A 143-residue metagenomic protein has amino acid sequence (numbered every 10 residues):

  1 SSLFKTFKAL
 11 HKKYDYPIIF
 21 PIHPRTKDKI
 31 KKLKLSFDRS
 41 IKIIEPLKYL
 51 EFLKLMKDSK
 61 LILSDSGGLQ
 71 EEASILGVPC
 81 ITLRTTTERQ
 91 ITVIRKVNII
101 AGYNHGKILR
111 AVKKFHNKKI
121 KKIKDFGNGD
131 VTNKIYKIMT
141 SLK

Functional and structural regions predicted by a protein language model:
S1-Y16, F20-I22, T26-K143: Nucleotide-activated sugar donor-binding and catalytic core shared by glycosyltransferases and related lipid-linked
